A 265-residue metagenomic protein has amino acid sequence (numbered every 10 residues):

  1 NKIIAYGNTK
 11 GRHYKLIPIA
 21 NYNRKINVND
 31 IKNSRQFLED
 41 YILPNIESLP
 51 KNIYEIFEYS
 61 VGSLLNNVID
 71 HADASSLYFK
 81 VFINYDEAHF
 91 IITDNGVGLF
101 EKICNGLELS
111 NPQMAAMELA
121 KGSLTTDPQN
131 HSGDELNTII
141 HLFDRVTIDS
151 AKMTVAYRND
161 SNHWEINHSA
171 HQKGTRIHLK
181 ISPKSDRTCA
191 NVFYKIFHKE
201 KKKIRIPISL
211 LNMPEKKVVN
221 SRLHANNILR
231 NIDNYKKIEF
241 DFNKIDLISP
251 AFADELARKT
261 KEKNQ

Functional and structural regions predicted by a protein language model:
N1-K2, L256: Charge-enriched amphipathic alpha-helical scaffolds
I4, K10-R24, I69-C189: Conserved beta-strand-loop-beta-strand hairpin that lines the nucleotide-binding pocket of ATP/GTP-utilizing enzymes
I4-G62, H71-S76, S185, N191-R230: Bergerat-fold GHKL ATPase/HATPase_c domain
I53-F57, N84, N234-K236: Short basic/glycine-enriched coil/helix segment immediately N-terminal to the Walker B
S63, N67, D94, D241: Acidic active-site catalytic centers that drive phospho-/nucleotidyl reactions and related ester hydrolyses
L65, I69-D70, K261: Signal for well-folded cores of large energy- and translation-related assemblies
E215-Q265: Amphipathic alpha-helical interaction surfaces in cytosolic regulatory modules
